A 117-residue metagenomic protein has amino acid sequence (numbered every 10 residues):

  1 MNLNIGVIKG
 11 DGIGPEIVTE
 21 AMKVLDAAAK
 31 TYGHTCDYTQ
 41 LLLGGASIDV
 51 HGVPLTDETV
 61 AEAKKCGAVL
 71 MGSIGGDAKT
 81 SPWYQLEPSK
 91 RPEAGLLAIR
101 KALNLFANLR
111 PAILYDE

Functional and structural regions predicted by a protein language model:
M1-G12, K30, D37, G45-E117: Anion-binding alpha/beta catalytic cores of soluble intermediary-metabolism enzymes, centered on
I13-V18: Short N-terminal binding/cap micro-motifs at the start of the first secondary-structure element
T19-M22, G75: Short, function-defining helix-loop hinge/capping sites that tune catalysis or transport
M22-Y32: Short catalytic helix/loop segments, enriched in acidic residues and glycine and frequently bearing histidine
L41: The conserved SAM/SAH-binding core of class I Rossmann-like methyltransferase domains, concentrating on the hydrophobic
